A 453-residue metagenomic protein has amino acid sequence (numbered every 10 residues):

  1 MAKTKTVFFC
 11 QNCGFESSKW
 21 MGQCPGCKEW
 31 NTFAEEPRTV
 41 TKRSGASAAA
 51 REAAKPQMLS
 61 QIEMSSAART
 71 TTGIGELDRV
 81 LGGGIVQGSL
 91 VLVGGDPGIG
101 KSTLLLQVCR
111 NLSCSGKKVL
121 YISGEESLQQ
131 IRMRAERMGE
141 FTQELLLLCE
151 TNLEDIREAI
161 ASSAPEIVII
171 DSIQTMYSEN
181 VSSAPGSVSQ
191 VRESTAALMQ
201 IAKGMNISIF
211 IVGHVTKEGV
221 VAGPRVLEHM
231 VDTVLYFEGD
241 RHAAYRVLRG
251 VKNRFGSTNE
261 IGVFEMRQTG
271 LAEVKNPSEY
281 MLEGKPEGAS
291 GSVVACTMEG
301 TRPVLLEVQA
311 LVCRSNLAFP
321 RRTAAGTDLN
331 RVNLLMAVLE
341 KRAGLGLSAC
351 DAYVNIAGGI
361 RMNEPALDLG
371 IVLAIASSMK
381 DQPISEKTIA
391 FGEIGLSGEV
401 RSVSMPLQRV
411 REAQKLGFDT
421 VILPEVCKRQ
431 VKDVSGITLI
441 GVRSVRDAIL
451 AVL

Functional and structural regions predicted by a protein language model:
A2-N12, E16-R79, V86-G94, I99-L106 (+6 more regions): Peripheral, non-AAA+ core regions of ATP-driven protein-machinery
V119-S123: Conserved RecA-like ASCE P-loop NTPase motor core of nucleic-acid helicases/translocases
G124-Q130: Conserved Walker A/P-loop ATP-binding site and its immediately adjacent core in helicase/helicase-like ATPase domains
L146: Conserved nucleotide-sensing/catalytic segment adjacent to the nucleotide-binding pocket in NTP-handling enzymes
